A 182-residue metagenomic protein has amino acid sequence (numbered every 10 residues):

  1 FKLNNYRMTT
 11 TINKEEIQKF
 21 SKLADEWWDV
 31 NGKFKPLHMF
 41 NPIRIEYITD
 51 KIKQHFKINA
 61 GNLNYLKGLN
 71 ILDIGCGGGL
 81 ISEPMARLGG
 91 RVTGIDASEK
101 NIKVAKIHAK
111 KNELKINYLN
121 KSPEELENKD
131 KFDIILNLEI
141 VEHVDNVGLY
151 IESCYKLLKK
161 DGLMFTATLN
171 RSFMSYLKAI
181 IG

Functional and structural regions predicted by a protein language model:
F1-R7: Short, Lys/Arg-enriched N-terminal segments with co-localized hydrophobic residues within the first ~10-30 amino acids
M8-F34: N-terminal, positively charged/glycine-rich alpha-helical extensions of SAM-dependent methyltransferases
I12, F40, R44, N146: Soluble or luminal CAZymes and related metallo-dependent hydrolases
M39-K67: Conserved alpha-helix/loop element of class I SAM-dependent methyltransferases that forms part of the SAM/SAH-binding
N59-N64, L69-Y176: Conserved SAM-binding loop
K178-G182: Conserved Class I S-adenosyl-L-methionine
